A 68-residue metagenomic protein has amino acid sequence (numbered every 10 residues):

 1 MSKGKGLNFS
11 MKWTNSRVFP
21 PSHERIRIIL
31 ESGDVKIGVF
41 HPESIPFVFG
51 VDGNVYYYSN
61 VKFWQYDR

Functional and structural regions predicted by a protein language model:
S2-L7: Short glycine-rich, low-complexity segments
N8-P21: Surface-exposed ligand/attachment interfaces on beta-rich extracellular proteins
P20-E31: Short hydrophobic/aromatic-rich beta-strand motifs
I26-I28, V48, W64: Hydrophobic beta-strand residues in large extracellular and virion-surface proteins
E31-V55: Basic/aromatic-rich interaction segments and small domains that mediate binding to polyanionic partners
G53-R68: Short, mixed-charge low-complexity intrinsically disordered segments
